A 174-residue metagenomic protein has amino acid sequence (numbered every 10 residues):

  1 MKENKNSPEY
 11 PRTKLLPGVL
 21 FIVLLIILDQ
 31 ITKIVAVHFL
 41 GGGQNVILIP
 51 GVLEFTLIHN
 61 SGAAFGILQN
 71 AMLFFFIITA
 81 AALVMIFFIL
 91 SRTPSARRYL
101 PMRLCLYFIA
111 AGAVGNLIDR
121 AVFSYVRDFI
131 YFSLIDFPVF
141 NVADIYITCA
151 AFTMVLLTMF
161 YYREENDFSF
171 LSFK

Functional and structural regions predicted by a protein language model:
M1-K174: Alpha-helical transmembrane bundles and membrane-interface segments of multipass inner-membrane proteins
